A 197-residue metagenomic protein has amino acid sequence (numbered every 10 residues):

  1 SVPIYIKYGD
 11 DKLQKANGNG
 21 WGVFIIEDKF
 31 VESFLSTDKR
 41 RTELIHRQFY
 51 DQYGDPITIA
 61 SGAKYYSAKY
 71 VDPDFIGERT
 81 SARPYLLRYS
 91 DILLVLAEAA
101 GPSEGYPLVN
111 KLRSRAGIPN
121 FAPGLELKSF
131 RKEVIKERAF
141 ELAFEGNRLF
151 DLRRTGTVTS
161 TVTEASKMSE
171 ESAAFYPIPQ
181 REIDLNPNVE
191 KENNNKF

Functional and structural regions predicted by a protein language model:
S1-D51, V162-A165: An aromatic- and glycine-enriched ligand-binding surface/loop that stacks and positions planar moieties
L35-F197: Acidic/polar-rich alpha-helix caps and helix-coil junctions
